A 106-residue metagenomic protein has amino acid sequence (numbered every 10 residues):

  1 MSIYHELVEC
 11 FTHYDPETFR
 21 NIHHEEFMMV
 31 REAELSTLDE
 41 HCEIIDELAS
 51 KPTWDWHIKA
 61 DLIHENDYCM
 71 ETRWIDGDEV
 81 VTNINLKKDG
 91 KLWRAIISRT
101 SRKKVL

Functional and structural regions predicted by a protein language model:
H5-E9: Amphipathic alpha-helical repeat scaffolds
T12, M29-V30, S36, C42-L106: A beta-strand edge to alpha-helix "cap/lid" segment located at domain peripheries
H13-V30: Short, well-ordered alpha-helical segments enriched in acidic and aromatic residues
E17, D39-E40: Polar/charged alpha-helical tracts
